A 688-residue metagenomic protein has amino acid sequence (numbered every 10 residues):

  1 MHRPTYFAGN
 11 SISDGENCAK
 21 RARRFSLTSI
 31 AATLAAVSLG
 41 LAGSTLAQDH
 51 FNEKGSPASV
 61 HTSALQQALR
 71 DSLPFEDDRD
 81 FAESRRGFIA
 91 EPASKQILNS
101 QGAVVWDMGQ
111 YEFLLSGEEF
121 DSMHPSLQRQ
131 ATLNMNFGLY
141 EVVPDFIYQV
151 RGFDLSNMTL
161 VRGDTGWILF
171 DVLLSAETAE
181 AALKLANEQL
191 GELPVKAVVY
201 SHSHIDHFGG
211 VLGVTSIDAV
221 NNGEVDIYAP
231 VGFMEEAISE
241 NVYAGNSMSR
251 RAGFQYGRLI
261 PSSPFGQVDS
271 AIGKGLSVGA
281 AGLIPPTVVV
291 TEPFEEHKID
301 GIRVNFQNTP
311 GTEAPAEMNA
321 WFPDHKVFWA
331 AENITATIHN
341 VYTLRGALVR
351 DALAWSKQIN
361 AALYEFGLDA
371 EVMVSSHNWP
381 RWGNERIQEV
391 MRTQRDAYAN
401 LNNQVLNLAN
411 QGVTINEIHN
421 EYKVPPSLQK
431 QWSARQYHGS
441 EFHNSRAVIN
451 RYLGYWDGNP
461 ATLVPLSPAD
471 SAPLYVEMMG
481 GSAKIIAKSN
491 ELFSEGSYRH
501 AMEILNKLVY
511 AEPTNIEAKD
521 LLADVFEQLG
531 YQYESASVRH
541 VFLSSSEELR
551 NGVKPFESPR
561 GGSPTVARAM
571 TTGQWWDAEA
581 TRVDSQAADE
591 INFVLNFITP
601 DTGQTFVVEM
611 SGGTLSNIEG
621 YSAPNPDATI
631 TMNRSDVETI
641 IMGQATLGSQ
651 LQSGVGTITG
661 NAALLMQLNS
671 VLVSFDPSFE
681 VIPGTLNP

Functional and structural regions predicted by a protein language model:
Q48-A131, M135: N-terminal pre-domain segments of enzymes
F51-A68, V327, T337, L353-E417 (+3 more regions): Divalent-metal (often Zn2+) His-rich catalytic cores of metallo-beta-lactamase-fold enzymes
T132-L193, M318-F322, K326-E332: Conserved beta-strand hairpin/beta-sheet module of binuclear metal-dependent hydrolase folds, prominently
E141-V142, G191, Y228, M234-T309 (+1 more regions): Metallo-beta-lactamase
T165-G166, A176-I227: Active-site metal-binding motif and surrounding structural segment of the metallo-beta-lactamase
G166-E177, V278, G282-V288, F294-Q411: Metallo-beta-lactamase
P473-H500, I504: Alpha-helical segment of the N-proximal tetratricopeptide repeat
E491, S497-E503, Y510, T514 (+2 more regions): Feature captures hydrophobic
